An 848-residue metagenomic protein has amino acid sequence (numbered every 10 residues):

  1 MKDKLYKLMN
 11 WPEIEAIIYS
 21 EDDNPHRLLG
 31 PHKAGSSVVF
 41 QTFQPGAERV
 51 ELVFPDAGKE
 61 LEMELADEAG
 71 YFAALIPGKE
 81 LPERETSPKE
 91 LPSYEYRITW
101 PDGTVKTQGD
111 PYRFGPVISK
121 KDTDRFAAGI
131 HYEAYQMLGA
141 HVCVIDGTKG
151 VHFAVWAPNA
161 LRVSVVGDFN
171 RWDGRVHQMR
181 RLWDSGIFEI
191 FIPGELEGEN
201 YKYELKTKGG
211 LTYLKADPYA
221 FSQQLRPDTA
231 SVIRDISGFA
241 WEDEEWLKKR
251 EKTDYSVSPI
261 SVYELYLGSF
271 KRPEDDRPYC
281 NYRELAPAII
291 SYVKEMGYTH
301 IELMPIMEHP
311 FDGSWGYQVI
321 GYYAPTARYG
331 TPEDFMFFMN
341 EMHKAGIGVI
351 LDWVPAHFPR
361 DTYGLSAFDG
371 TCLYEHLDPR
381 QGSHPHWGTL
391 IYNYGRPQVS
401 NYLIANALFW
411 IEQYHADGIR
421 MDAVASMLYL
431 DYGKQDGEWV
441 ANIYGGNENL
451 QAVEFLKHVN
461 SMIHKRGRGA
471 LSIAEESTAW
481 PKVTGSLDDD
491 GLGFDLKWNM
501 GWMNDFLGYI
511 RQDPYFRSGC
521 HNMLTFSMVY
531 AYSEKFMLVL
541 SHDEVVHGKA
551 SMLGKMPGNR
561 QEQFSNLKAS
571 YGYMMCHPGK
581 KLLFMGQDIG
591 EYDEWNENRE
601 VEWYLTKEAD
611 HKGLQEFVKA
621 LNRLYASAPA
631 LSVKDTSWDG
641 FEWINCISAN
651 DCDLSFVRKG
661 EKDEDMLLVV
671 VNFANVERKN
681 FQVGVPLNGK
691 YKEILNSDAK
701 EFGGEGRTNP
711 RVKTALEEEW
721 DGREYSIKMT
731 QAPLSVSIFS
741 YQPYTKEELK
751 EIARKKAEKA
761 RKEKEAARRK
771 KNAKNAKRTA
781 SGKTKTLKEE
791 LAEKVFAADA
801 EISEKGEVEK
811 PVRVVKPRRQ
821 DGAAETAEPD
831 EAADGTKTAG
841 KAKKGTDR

Functional and structural regions predicted by a protein language model:
M1-S258, Y282-V293, G297, Q561-F564 (+2 more regions): Carbohydrate-interacting/catalytic domains
T42, V155, Y203, L265 (+11 more regions): Generic structural signal for small/hydrophobic residues in well-ordered secondary structure, especially within
V50, V163, I301-L303, I419 (+1 more regions): Hydrophobic residues within beta-strands of alpha/beta enzymes
E64, R180, F311-G316, R360-A367 (+3 more regions): Short glycine-biased active-site loop of nucleotidyltransferases that positions the nucleotide triphosphate and helps
P158-A160, D168-N170, K206-K208, I306-E308 (+6 more regions): An acidic- and aromatic-residue-enriched active-site/binding cleft used to recognize and process polar
L211-Y213, K271-P273, H309-D312, H357-R360 (+6 more regions): Short catalytic/ligand-binding loop motif for oxyanion handling, primarily in non-cytosolic enzymes, centered on
Q224, E244-I260, Y266-E448: Substrate-binding/active-site clefts of carbohydrate-active enzymes
R226, H415-D417, Q435-E600, L605 (+3 more regions): Conserved alpha/beta catalytic core and glycan-binding cleft of carbohydrate-active enzymes
